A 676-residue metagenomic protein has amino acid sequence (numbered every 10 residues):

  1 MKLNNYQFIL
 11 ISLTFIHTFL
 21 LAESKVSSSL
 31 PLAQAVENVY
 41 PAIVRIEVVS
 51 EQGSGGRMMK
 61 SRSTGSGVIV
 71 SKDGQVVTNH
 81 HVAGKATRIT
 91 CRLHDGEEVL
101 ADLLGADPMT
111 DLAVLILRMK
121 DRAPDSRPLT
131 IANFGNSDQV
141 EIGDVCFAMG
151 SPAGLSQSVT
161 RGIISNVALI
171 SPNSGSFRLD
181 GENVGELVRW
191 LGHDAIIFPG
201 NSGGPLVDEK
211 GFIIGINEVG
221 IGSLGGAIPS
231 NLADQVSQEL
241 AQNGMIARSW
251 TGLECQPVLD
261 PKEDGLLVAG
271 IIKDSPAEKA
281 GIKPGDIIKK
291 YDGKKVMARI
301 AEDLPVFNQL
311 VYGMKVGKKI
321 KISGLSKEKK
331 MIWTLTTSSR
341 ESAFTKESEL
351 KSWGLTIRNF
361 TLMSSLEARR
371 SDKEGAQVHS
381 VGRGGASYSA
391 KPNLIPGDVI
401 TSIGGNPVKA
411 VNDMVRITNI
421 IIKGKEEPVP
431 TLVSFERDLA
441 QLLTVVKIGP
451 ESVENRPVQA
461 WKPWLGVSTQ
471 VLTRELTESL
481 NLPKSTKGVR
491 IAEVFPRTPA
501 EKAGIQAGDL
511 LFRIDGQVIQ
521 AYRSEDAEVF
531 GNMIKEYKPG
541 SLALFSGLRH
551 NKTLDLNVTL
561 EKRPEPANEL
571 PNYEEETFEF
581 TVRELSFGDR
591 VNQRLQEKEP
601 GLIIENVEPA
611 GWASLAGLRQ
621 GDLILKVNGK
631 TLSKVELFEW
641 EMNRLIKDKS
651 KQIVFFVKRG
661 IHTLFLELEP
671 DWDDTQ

Functional and structural regions predicted by a protein language model:
M1-I9: Bacterial N-terminal signal peptides that target proteins for export
I9-T18: Bacterial N-terminal signal peptides
A22-D264, A269-A280, K290-K319, S326-M363 (+11 more regions): Serine-dependent protease modules
G285, G397, G508, G621: Conserved catalytic motifs of ABC-family nucleotide-binding domains
K319-K321, P430-L432, L542-L544, Q652-V654: Short, conserved beta-strand segments of beta-strand-rich sandwich/propeller modules, principally
R358-A386, F580-L615, R619-I624: C-terminal accessory/binding modules appended to enzymatic or scaffolding proteins
E605-I653: C-terminal soluble interaction/assembly domains
L664-Q676: Short, low-complexity, Pro/Ser/Thr/Gly-rich segments in the mature regions of secreted, periplasmic
